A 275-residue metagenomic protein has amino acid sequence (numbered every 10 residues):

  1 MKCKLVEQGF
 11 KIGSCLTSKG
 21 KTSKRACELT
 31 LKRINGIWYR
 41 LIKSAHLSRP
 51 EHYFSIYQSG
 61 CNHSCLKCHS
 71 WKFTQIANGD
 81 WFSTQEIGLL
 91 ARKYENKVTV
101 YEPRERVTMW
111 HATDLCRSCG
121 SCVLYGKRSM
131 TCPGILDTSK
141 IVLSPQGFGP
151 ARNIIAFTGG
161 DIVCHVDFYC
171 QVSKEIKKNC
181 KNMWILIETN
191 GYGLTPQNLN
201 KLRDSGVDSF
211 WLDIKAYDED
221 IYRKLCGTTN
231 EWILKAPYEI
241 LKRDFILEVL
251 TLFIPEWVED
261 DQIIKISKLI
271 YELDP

Functional and structural regions predicted by a protein language model:
M1-Q58, L66-I141: N-terminal [4Fe-4S]-dependent radical SAM core
H63: Glycine-centered loop/turn positions within well-structured domains that cap or flank conserved ligand/cofactor-binding
D137-P275: Conserved AdoMet/S-adenosylmethionine-binding subsite of the radical SAM
